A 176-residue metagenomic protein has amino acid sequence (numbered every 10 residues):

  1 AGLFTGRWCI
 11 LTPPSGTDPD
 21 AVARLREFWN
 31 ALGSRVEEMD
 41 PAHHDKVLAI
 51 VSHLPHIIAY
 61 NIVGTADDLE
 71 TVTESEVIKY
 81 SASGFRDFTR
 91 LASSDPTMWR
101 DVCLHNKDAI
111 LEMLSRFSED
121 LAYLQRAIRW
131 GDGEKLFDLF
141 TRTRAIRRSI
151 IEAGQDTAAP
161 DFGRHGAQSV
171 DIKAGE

Functional and structural regions predicted by a protein language model:
L3-R90: Internal alpha-helical scaffold of NAD(P)-dependent oxidoreductase catalytic cores
I57-Y60, S94, Y123, S149: Amphipathic alpha-helical interaction surfaces
E74-T143: Interdomain hinge/lid region at the active-site interface of Rossmann-like NAD(P)-dependent oxidoreductases
L139-S149, G163-H165: A short, charged, Gly/Pro-tolerant segment at domain boundaries
S149-T157: Amphipathic alpha-helical coiled-coil segments
D156, R164-E176: A conserved regulatory-domain signal marking ACT and ACT-like small-molecule sensing domains and adjacent regulatory
